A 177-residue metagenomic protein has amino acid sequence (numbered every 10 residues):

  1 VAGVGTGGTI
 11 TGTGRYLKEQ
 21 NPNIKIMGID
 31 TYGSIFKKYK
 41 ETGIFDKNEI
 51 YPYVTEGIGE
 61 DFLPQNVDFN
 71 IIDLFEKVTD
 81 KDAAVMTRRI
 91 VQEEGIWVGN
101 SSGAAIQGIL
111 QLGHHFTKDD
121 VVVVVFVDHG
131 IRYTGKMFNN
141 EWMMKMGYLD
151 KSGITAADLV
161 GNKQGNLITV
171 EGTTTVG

Functional and structural regions predicted by a protein language model:
G3-T13, F36, S101-I109: Short glycine/serine/threonine-rich phosphate/pyrophosphate-binding segments that cradle anionic phosphate groups
V4-G8, D30-I35, V127-I131: Acidic, glycine-rich active-site loops and adjacent beta-strand->loop/helix elements that engage anionic groups
G7, G95, V170: Terminal peptide-recognition signature
G14-N21, G113: Surface-exposed amphipathic alpha-helices with a cationic face
E19-N100, M137-D158, N166: Active-site/ligand-binding loops adjacent to catalytic centers
M27-G28, G113-G177: Tandem CBS (Cystathionine beta-synthase) repeat/Bateman regulatory domains
W97-N100, A104-V121: Structural signature of the thiamine diphosphate
